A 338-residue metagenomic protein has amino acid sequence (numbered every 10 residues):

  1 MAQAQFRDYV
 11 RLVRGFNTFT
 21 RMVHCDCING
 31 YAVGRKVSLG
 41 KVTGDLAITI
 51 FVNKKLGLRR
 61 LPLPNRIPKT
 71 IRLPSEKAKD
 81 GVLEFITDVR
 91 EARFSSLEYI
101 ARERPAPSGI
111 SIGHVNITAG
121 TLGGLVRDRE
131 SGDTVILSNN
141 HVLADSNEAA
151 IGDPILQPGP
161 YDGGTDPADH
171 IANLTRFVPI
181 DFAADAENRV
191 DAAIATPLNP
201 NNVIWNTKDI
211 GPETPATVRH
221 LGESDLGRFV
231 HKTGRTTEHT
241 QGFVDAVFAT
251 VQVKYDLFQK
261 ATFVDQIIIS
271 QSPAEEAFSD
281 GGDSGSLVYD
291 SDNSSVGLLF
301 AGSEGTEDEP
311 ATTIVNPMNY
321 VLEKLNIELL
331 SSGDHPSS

Functional and structural regions predicted by a protein language model:
M1-V126: Noncatalytic regulatory segments and standalone regulatory/sensor domains
R14-H24, K69-L83, E130-S131, F182-A186 (+3 more regions): Intrinsically disordered, low-complexity coil segments
G34-V37, T236, G302-E304: Flexible, active-site-proximal loop/turn residues at the rims of small-molecule/cofactor binding pockets and catalytic
G57, L143, M318-V321: A generic structural signal for short hydrophobic patches within well-formed alpha-helices
L58-S75, N206-T217, A311-P317: Surface-exposed flexible segments
L97-S272, E276, G281, Y289-D292 (+2 more regions): Serine endopeptidase catalytic core focused on the charge-relay Asp
I269-S270, A277-S279, Y289-S338: C-terminal subregion of chymotrypsin/trypsin-like serine protease catalytic domains
